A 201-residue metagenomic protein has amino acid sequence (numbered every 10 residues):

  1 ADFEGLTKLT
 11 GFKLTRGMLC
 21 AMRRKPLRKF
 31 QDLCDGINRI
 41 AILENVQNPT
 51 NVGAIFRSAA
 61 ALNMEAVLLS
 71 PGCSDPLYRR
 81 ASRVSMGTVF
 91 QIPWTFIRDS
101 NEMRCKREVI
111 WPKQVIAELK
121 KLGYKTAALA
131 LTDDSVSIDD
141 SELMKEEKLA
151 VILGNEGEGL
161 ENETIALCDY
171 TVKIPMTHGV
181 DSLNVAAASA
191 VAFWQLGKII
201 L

Functional and structural regions predicted by a protein language model:
A1, T95, V172: General small-molecule cofactor/ligand-binding pocket signal
A1-A21: Glycine/small-residue-rich loop that forms an oxyanion/phosphate-binding "nest" at active or ligand-binding sites
E4, A21-M22, P26-D134: RNA substrate-binding interface of SAM-dependent RNA methyltransferases
K8-T10, W111, I138, S182-A186: Short, charged, surface-exposed secondary-structure boundary motifs
L9-F12, F30-C34, M86, E118 (+2 more regions): Short secondary-structure boundary/capping segments
K13-G17, G36, E146-E147: Short connector loops at helix/strand junctions that flank enzyme active sites, especially segments positioning acidic
G17-C20, S58-L62, C73-F90, N162-L201: Structured adenosyl-cofactor binding patch, chiefly the S-adenosyl-L-methionine
A127-V180: Active-site/ligand-binding-proximal alpha/beta "capping" segment
